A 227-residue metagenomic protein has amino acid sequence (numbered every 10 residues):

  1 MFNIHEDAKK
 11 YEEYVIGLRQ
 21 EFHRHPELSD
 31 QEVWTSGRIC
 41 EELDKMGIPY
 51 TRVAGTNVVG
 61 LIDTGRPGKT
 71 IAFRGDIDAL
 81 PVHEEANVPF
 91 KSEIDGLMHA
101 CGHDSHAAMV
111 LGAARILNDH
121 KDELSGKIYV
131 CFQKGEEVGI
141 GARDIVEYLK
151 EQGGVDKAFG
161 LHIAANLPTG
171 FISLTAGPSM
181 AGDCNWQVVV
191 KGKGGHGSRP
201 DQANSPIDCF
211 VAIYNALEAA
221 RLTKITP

Functional and structural regions predicted by a protein language model:
F2-H99, A108, R115-L124: Acidic/His- and Gly-rich active-site-bordering loop/insert found across diverse amide/peptide-bond hydrolases
L18, A113, I213-A216: A ubiquitous structural signal for well-ordered alpha-helices
L80, V88-M98, S105, D122-P227: Histidine/acidic-residue-rich, glycine-tolerant segments that coordinate divalent metal ions
G112-A113, Q202: Residue-level detector of alpha-helical segments with a strong bias toward transmembrane helices and their helix-loop
